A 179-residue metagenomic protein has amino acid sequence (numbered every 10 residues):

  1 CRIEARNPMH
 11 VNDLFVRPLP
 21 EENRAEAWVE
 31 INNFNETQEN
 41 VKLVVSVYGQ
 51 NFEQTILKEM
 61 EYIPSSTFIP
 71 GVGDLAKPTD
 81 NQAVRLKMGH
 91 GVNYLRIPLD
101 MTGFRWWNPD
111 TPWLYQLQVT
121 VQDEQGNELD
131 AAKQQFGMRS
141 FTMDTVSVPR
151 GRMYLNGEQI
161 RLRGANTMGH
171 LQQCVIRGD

Functional and structural regions predicted by a protein language model:
C1-D179: Secreted/periplasmic carbohydrate-active enzymes, especially glycoside hydrolases
